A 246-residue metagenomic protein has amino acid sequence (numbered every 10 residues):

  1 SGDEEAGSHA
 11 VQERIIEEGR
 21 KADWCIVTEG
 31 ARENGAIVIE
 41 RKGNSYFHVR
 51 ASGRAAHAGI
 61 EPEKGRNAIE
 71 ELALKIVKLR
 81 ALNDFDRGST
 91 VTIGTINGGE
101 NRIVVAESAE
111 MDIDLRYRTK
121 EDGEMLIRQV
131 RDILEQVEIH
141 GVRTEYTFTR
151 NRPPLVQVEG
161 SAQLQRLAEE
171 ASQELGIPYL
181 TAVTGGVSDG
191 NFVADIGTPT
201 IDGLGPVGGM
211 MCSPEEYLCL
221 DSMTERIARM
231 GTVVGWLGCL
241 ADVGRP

Functional and structural regions predicted by a protein language model:
S1-K42, G238, D242-R245: Acidic/histidine-rich catalytic neighborhood of metal-dependent amide-processing enzymes
G30-E33, I39, Y46, R50 (+1 more regions): Metal-dependent amide/peptide-bond hydrolase catalytic core, centered on the "pita-bread" metallohydrolase fold
